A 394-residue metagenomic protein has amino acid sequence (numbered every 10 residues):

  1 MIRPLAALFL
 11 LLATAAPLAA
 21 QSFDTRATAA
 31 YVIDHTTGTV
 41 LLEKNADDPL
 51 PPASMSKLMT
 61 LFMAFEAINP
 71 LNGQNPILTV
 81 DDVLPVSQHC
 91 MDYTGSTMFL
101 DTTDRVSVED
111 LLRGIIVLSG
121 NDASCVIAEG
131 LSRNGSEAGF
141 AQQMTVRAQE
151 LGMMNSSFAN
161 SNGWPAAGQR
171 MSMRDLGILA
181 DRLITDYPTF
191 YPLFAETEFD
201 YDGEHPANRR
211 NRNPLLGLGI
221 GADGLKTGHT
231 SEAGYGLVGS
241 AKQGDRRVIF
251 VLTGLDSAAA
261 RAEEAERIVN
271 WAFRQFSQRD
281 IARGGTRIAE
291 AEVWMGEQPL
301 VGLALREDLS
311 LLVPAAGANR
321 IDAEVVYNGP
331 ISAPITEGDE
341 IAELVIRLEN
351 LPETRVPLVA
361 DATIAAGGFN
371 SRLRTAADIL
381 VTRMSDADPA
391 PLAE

Functional and structural regions predicted by a protein language model:
A6-A15: Bacterial N-terminal signal peptides
A16-S22, V359: Bacterial Sec-dependent signal peptides at the C-terminal "C-region" and cleavage site
A20-Y187: Active-site-adjacent loops and short helices of periplasmic peptidoglycan-processing enzymes
M154-S157, P165-E394: Domain-terminus/edge residues, biased toward the C-terminal soluble/receptor-binding domains of extracytoplasmic
